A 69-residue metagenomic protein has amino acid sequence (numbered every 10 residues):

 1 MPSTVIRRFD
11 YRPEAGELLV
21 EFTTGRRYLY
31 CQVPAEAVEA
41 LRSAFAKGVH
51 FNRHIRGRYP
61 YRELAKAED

Functional and structural regions predicted by a protein language model:
M1-D69: Acidic/histidine-enriched, beta-strand-rich ligand/metal-binding domains
